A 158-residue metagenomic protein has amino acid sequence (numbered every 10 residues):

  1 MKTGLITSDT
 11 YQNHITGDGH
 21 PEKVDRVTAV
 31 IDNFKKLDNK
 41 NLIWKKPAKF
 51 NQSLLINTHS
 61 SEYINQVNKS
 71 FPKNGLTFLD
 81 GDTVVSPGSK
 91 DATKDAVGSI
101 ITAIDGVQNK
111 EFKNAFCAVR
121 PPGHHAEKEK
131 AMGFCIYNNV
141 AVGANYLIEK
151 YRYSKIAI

Functional and structural regions predicted by a protein language model:
M1-I158: HDAC/HDAC-like amidohydrolase catalytic core signature
